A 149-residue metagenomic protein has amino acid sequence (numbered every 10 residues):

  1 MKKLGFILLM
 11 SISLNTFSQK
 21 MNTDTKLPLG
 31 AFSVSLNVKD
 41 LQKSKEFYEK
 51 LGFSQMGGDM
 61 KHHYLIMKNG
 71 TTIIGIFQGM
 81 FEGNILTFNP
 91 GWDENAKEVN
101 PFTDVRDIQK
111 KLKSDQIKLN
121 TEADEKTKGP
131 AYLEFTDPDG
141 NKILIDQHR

Functional and structural regions predicted by a protein language model:
M1-M21: Bacterial Sec-dependent N-terminal signal peptides
M21-A31: N-terminal low-complexity, Pro/Thr/Ser-rich intrinsically disordered segments that act as propeptides or flexible
P28, S35-M80: Core segments of cupin and vicinal oxygen chelate
S33, I85-T87: Structural preference for beta-strand elements that scaffold enzyme active sites
K39-Q42, M80-F81, F88-K142: Vicinal oxygen chelate
G58, F77-M80, E125, I145-R149: Short beta->alpha transition motifs characteristic of CBS
N69, Q78, F88-P90, Q147: Residue-level recognition of conserved beta-strand positions in structured domain cores
